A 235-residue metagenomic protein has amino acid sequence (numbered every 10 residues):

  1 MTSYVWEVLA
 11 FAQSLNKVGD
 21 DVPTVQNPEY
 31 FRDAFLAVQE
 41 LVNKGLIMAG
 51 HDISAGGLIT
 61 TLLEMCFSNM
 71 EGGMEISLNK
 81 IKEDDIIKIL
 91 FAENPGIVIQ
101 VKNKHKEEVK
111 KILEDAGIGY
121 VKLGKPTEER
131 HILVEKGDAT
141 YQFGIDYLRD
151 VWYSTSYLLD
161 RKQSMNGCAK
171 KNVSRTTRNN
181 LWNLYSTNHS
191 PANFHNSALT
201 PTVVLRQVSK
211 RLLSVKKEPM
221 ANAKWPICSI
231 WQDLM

Functional and structural regions predicted by a protein language model:
M1-F91, H105-K210, E218: Intein/HINT protein-splicing elements and their conserved insertion hotspots or analogous self-processing inserts
M65-G72, A223-M235: Short helix-loop-beta junction
V98-K102, S214: Short hydrophobic/aromatic beta-strand micro-patches that form the beta-sheet surface supporting nucleotide- or nucleic
K210-L213, M220-N222, S229: Mature N-terminal segment immediately following signal peptide/propeptide cleavage in secreted/periplasmic
